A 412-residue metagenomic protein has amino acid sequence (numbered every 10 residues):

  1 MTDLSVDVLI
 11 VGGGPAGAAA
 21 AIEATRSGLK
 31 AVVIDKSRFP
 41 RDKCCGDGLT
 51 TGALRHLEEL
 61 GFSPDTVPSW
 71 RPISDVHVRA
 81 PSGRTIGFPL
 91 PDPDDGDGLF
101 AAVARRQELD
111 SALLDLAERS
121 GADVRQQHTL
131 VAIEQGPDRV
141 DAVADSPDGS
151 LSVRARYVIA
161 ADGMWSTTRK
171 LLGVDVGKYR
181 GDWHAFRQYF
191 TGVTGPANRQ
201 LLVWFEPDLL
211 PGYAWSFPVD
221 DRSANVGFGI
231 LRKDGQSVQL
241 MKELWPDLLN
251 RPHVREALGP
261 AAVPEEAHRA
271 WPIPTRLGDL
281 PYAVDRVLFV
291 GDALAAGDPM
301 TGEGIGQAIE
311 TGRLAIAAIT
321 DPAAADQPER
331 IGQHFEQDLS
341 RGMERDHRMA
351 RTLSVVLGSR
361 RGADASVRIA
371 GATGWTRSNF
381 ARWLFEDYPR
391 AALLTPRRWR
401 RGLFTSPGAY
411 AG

Functional and structural regions predicted by a protein language model:
T2-A16: Beta1/beta-strand and adjacent pyrophosphate-binding region of the FAD-binding site in flavoprotein oxidoreductases
A16, F39, W165: Conserved Rossmann-like nucleotide-cofactor binding loop
I22-C45: Glycine-rich FAD pyrophosphate-binding loop
R38-E58: Conserved N-terminal glycine-rich FAD pyrophosphate-binding loop of Rossmann-like flavoproteins
L54-S111: A conserved beta-strand/loop capping segment in the N-terminal third of enzymes that catalyze redox or closely related
S69, D234-I319: FAD/FMN-dependent oxidoreductases across multiple families
S111, D115-L258: Predominantly flavin-linked oxidoreductase catalytic cores and closely associated redox partners
A317-G412: C-terminal helical "tail/cap" subdomain of flavin- and related membrane-associated enzymes
